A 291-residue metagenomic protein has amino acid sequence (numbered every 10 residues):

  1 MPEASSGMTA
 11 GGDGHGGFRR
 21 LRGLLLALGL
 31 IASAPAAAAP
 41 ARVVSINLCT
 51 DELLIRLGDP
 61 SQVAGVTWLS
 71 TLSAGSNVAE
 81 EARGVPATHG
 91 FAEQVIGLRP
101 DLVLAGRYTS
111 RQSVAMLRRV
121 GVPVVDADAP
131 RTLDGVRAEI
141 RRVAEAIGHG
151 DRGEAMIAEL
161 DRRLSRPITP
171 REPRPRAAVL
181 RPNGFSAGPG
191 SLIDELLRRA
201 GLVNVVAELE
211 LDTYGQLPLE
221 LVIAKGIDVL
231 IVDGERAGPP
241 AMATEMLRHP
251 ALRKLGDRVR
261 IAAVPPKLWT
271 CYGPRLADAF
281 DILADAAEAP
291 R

Functional and structural regions predicted by a protein language model:
E3-G14, R20: A cross-taxon signal for low-complexity, glycine/charged-rich
R20-S33: Bacterial N-terminal signal peptides
A34-A38: Sec/Tat signal peptide C-region and signal peptidase I cleavage site
A39-R42, L102, Q112-F185, V206-E208 (+3 more regions): Extracytoplasmic substrate-binding proteins
A41-Y108, Q112-S113, L202-V205, L252: A short, structured surface patch at a secondary-structure boundary
N47, T67, R107, P182 (+3 more regions): Short secondary-structure boundary segments
A92-P100, V120, Q216-G226: Short helices/loops that flank or line small-molecule/ion binding pockets
L192-Y214, G234, I261-A263: His/Asp/Glu-enriched short active-site or ligand-binding loop at hydrolase and phosphoryl-transfer sites
